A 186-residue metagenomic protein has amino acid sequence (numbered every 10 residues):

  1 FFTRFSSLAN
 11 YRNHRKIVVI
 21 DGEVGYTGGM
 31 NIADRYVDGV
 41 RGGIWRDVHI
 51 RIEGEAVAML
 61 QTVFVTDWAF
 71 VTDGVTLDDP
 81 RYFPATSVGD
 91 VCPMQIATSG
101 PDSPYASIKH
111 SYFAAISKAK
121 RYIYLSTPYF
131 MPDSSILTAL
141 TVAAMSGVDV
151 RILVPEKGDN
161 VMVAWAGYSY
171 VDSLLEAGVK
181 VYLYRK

Functional and structural regions predicted by a protein language model:
F1-K186: Charged, low-complexity intrinsically disordered terminal segments
